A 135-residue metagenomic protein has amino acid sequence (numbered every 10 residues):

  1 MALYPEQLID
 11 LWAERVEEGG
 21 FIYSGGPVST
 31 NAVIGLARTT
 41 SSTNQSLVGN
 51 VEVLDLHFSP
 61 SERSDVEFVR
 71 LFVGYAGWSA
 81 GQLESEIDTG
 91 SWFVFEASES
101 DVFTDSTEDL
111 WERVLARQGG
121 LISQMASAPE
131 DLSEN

Functional and structural regions predicted by a protein language model:
M1-F72, A76-N135: A short aromatic-anchored loop/beta-hairpin motif
